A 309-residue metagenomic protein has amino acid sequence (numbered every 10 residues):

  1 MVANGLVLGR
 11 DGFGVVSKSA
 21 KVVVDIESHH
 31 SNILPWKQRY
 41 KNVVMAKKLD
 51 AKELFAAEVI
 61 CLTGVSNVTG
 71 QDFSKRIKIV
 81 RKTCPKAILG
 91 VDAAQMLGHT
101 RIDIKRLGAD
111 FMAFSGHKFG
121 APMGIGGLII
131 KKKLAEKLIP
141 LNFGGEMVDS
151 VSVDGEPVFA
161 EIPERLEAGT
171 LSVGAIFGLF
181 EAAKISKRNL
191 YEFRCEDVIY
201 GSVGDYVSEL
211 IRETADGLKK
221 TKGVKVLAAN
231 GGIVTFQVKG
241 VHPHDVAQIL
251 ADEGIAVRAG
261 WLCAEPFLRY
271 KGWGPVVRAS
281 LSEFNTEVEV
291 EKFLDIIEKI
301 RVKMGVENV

Functional and structural regions predicted by a protein language model:
M1-V309: Pyridoxal 5′-phosphate
